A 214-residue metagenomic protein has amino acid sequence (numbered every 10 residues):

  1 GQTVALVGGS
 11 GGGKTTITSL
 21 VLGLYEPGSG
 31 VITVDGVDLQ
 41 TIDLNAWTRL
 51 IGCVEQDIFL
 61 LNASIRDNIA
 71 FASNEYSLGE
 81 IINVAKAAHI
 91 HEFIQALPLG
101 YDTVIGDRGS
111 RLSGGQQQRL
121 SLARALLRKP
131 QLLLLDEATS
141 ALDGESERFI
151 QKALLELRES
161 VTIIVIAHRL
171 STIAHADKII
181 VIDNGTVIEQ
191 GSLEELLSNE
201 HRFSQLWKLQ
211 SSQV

Functional and structural regions predicted by a protein language model:
G1-V214: ABC-type nucleotide-binding domain
